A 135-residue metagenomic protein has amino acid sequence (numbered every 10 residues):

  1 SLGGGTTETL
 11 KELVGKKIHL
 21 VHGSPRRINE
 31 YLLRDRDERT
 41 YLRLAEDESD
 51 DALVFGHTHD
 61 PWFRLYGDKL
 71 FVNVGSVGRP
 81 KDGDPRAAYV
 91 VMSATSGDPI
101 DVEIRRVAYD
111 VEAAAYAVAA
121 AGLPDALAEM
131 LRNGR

Functional and structural regions predicted by a protein language model:
S1-A52: Conserved catalytic scaffold of divalent metal-dependent phosphoesterases
G4-E8, D60-P61, Y89: Short, acidic/polar N-cap/turn motifs at the starts of alpha helices
K16, G23, Y31, T40 (+4 more regions): Aromatic-enriched hydrophobic runs in primary sequence
V21, A52-H57, F71-G75: Active-site neighborhood of phospho(di)ester-bond hydrolases with catalytic His/Asp-centered motifs
R26-I28, A52-L65, R79-D84: Active-site environment of divalent metal-dependent phosphoester hydrolases
R39, L44, H57, G75-G78: Residue-level detector of functional hotspots within protein domains
L65-R135: Acidic, His/Gly-rich catalytic cores of divalent-metal-dependent hydrolytic chemistry
